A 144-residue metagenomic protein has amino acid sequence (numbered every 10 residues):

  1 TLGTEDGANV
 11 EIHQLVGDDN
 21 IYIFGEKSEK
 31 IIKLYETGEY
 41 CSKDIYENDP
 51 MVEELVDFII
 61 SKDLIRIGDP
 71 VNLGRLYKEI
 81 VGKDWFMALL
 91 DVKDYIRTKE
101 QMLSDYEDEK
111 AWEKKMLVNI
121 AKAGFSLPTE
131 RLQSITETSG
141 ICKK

Functional and structural regions predicted by a protein language model:
T1-M116, I120-F125, E130, S134-K144: Catalytic binding pocket for nucleotide-activated donors in carbohydrate/polymer assembly enzymes
